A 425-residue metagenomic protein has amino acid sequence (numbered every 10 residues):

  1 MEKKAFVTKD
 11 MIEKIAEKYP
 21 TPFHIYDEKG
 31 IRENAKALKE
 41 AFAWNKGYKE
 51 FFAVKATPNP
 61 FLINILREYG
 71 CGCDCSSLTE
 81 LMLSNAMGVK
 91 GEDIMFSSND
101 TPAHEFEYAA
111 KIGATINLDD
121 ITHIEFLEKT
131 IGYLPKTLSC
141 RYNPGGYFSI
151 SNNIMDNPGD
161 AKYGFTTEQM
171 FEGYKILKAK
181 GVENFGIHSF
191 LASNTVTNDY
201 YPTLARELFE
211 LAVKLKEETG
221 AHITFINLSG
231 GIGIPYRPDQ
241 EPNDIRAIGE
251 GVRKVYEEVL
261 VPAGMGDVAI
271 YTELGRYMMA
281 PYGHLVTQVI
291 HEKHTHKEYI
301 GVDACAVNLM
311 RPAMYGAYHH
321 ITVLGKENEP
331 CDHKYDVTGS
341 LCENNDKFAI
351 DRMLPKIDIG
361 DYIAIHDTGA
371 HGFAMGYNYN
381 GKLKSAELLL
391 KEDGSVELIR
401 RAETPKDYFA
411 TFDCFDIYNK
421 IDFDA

Functional and structural regions predicted by a protein language model:
M1-K136, K175-A179, E183, E217 (+3 more regions): A charged N-terminal "starter" segment
I31, K55, S77, A109 (+6 more regions): Conserved, mostly hydrophobic/aromatic
A53, S97, D119, R141 (+8 more regions): Generic beta-strand/beta-sheet core signal
P58-F61, L83, P102, Y147-F148 (+6 more regions): Flexible loop/turn segments at secondary-structure boundaries
T130, P144-I290: Active-site loop/helix belt of alpha/beta enzymes
T137-N143: ATP-grasp fold ATP-binding core
L260, M265-A425: Charged (often Lys/Glu-rich) extended helix/loop segments that serve as interaction or gating elements
